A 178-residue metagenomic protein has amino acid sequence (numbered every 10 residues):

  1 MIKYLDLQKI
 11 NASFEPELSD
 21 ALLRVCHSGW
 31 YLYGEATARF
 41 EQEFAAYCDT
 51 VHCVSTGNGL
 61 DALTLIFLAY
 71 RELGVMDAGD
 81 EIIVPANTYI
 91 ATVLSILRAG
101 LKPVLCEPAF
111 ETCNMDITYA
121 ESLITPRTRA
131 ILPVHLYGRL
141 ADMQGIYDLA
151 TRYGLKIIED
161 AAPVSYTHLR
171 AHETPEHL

Functional and structural regions predicted by a protein language model:
M1-W30, E35: N-terminal "arm"/small-domain region of PLP-dependent enzymes with the aminotransferase-like
D6, L22, F44-A45, I82: Short hydrophobic motif
L7, A62, P108, D160-V164: Generic detector of well-ordered alpha-helical packing
E17, Y47, I66, Y119-L123 (+1 more regions): CheY-like receiver
W30, E35-E81, S95-L97, L105: Phosphate-binding glycine-rich loop
R71-L136, L140-R152, K156-A161: PLP-dependent aminotransferase-like
T167-E176: Conserved small/polar residues in nucleotide/adenosyl-binding loops
